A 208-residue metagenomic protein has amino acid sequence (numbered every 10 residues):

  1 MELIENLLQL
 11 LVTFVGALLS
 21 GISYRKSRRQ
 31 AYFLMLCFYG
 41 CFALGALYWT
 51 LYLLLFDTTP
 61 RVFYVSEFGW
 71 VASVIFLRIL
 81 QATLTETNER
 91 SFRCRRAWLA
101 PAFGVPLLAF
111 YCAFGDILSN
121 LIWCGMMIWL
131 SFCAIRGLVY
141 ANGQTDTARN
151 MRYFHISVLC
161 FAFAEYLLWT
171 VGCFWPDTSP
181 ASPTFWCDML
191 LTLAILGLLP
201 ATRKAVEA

Functional and structural regions predicted by a protein language model:
M1-V15, F114-C124: Hydrophobic transmembrane alpha-helical segments in integral membrane proteins
L8-L19, Y32-L55, S66-V74, F154-F174 (+1 more regions): Hydrophobic alpha-helical transmembrane segments of multi-pass membrane proteins
G16-S27, T50-L99, I135-L138, L199-V206: Internal transmembrane alpha-helix with an interfacial aromatic "cap," most often the third helix
S20-Y24, L107-D116, V139, G172: Hydrophobic alpha-helical transmembrane segments
K26-Y39, E89-L99, T145-V158, E207-A208: Membrane-interfacial loop-to-transmembrane alpha-helix junctions, especially the N-terminal start
C37-G45, G69-A82, F92-G115, G125-C133 (+1 more regions): Alpha-helical transmembrane segments of multi-pass integral membrane proteins
L54-R61, F110-L121, F174-S179: Membrane-interface helix caps and helix-loop-helix hairpins in membrane proteins
F132-A208: C-terminal transmembrane-bundle signature of multipass membrane proteins, characterized by strong activation on
